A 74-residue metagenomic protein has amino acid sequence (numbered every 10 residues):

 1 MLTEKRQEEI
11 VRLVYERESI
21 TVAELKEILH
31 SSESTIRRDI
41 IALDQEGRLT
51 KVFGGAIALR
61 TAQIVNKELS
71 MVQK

Functional and structural regions predicted by a protein language model:
L2-A23, E27-S34, R38-K74: HTH-adjacent hinge/linker in prokaryotic transcriptional regulators
